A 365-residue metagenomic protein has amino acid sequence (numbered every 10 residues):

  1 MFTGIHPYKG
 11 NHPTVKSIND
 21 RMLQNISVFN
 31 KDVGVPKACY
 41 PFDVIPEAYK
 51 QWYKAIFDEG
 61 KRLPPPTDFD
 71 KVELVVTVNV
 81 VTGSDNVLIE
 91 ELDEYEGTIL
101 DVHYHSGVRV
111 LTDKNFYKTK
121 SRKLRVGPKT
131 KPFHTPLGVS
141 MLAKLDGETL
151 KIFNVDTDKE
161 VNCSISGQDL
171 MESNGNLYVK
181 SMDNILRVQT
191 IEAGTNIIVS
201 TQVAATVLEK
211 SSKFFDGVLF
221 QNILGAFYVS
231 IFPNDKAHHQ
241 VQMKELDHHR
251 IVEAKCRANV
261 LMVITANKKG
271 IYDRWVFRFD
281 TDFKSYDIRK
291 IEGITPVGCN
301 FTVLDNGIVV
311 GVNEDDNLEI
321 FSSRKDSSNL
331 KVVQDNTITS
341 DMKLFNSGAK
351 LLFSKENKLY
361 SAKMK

Functional and structural regions predicted by a protein language model:
M1-D43: Conserved C-lobe activation region of Hanks-type protein kinase-like domains
F2-Y8, K290-S323: Loop/turn-rich, solvent-exposed surfaces of beta-rich toroidal or solenoidal domains
A38-D68: A conserved short helix/loop substructure at the end of the activation segment of eukaryotic-like protein kinase domains
L63-S140: Regulatory extensions appended to serine/threonine kinase catalytic cores
D93-G107, R125-S140, V161-L177, I197-V218 (+3 more regions): Repeated scaffold domains used in trafficking and secretory/extracellular systems, primarily beta-propellers
R109-T112, L142-K144, Y178-K180, F220-Q221 (+3 more regions): Residue position within the beta-strands of beta-propeller blades
K114-S121, D146-D156, S181-G194, N222-D235 (+3 more regions): Structural motif
G311-K358, K365: C-terminal closing repeat unit and adjoining cap/tail of repeat-based domains
